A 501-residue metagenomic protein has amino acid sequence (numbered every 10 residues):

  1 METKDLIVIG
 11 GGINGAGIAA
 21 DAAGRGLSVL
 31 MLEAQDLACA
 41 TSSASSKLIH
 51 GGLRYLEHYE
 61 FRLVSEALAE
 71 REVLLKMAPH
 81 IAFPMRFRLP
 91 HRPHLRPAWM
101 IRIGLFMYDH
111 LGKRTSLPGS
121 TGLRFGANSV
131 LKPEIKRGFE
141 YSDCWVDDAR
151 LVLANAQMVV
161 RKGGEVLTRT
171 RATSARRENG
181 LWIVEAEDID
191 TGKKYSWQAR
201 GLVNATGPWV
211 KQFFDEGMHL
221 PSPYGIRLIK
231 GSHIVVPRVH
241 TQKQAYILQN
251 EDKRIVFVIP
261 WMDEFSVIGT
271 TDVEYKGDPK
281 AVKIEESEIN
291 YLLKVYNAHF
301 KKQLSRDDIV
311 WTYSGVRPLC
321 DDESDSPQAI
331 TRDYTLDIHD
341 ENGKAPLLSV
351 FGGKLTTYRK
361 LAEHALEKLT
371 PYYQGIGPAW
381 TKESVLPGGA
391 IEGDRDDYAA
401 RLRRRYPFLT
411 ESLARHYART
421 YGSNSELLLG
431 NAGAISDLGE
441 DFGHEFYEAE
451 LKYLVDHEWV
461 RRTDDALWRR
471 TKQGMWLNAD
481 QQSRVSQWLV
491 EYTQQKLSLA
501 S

Functional and structural regions predicted by a protein language model:
E2-K4, T191-G201: Core beta-strand elements of the Rossmann-like FAD/NAD(P) dinucleotide-binding domain in flavoenzyme oxidoreductases
E2-N14: Beta1/beta-strand and adjacent pyrophosphate-binding region of the FAD-binding site in flavoprotein oxidoreductases
A23-A44: Glycine-rich FAD pyrophosphate-binding loop
K47-N128: Dinucleotide-binding Rossmann-like beta1-alpha1 core, especially the glycine-rich loop that anchors the ADP
S142, D148-R150, M158, M218-T241 (+8 more regions): C-terminal catalytic lobe of FAD-dependent flavoproteins
T168-W182: A conserved short coil-to-beta-strand element within the FAD-binding core of flavoproteins
N204-H219: Flavin (primarily FAD) binding-site architecture
